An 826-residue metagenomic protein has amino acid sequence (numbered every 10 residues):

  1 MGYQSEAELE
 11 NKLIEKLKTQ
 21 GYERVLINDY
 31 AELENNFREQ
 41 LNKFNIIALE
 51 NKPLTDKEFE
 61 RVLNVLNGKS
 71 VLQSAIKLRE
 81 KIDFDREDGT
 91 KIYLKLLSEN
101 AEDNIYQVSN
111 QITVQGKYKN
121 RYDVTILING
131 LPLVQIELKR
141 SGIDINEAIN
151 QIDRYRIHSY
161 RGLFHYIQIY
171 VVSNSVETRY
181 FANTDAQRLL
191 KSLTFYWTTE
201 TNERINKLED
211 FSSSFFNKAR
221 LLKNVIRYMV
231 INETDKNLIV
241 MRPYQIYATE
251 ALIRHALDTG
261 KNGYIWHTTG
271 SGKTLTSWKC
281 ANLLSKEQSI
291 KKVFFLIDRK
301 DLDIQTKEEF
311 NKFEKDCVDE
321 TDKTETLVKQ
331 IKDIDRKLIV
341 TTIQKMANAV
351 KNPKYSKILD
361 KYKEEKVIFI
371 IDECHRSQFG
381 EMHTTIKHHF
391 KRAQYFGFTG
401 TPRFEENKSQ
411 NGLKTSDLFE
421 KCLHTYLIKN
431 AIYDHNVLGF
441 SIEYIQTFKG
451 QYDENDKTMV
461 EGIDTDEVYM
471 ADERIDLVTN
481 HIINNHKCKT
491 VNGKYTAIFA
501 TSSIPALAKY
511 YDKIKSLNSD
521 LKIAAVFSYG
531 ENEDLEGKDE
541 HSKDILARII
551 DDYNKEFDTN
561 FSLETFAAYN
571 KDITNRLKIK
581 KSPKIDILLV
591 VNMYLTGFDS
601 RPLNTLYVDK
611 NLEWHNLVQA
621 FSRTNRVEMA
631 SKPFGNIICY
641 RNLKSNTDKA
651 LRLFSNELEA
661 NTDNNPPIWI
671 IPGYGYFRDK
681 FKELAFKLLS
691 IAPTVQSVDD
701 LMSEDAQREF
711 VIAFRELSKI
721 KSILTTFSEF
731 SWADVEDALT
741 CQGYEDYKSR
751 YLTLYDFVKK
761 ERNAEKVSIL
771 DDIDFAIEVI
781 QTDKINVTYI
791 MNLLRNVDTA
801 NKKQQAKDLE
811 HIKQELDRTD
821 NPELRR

Functional and structural regions predicted by a protein language model:
G2-K292, D301-C317, I334-K337, Q344 (+2 more regions): ATP-dependent helicase/translocase motor core
E15, T19, L54-T55, K261 (+7 more regions): Catalytic cores and motor modules of nucleic-acid processing enzymes
R154-S159, R376-Q394, S622-T624: Short, conserved "post-DEAD/DEAH" coupling segment immediately C-terminal to helicase motif II within the SF2/RecA-like
K207, N407-T496, Y510-D520: Interdomain helical connector at the RecA1-RecA2 junction of SF1/SF2 helicase-like NTPases
T268-T269, E373-S377, H389-K408: Conserved helicase ATPase motor motifs in RecA-like P-loop NTPase domains
K337, D466-V590, S749, T753: Conserved C-terminal RecA-like helicase domain
L338-T385, Y569, I573-T574, V590-N592: Conserved RecA-like ASCE ATPase "motif II neighborhood" in helicase/translocase motors
Q344-K345, I368, Y529-I668: Conserved RecA-like P-loop NTPase helicase motor core
